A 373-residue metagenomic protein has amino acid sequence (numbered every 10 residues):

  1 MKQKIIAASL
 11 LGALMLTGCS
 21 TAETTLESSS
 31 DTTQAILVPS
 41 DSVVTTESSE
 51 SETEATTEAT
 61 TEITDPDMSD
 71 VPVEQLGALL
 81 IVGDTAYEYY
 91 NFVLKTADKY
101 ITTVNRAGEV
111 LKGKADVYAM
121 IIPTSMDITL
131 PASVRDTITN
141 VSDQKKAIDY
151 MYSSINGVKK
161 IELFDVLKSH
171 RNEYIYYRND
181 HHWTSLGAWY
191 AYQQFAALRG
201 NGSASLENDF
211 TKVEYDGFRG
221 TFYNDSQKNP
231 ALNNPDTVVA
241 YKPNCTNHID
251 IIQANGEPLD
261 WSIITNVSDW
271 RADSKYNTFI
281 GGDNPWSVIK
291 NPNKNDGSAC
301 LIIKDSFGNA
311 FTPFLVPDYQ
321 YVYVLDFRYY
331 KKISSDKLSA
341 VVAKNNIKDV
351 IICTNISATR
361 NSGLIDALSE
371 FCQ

Functional and structural regions predicted by a protein language model:
M1-T17: Sec-dependent bacterial lipoprotein signal peptides
L14, C19-Q373: Extracellular glycan-modifying ectodomains
